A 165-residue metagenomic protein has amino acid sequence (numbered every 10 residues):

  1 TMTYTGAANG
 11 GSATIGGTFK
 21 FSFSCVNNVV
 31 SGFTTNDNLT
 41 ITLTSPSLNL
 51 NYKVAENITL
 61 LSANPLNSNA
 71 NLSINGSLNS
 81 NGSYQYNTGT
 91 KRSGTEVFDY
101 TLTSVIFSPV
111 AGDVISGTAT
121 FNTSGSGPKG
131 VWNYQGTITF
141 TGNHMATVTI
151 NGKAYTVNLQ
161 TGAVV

Functional and structural regions predicted by a protein language model:
T1-V165: Low-complexity, intrinsically disordered segments exposed to solvent
